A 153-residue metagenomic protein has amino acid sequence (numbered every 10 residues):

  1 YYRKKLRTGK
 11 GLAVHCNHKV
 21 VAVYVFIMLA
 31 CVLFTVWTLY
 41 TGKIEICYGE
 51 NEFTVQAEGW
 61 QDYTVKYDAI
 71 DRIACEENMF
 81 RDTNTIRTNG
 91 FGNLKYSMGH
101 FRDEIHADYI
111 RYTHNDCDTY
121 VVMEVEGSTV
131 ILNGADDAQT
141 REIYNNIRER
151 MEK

Functional and structural regions predicted by a protein language model:
Y1-K43: Alpha-helical transmembrane spans
Y1-K5, G9-G11, H114-K153: Terminal and domain-flanking low-complexity segments
L12, D62-T85, A138-K153: A signal for specific C-terminal beta-sheet/loop modules enriched in small/flexible residues with GP/PG/PP motifs
V21-V32, G49-E50, E77-F91: Short low-complexity stretches enriched in small and charged residues
Y24-I27, V32-T35, K43-I44, E50-F53 (+2 more regions): A short linear-motif detector with a strong N-terminal bias
T35-Y67, R72-A74: Conserved beta-hairpin
A57-V65, R72-E126: Non-transmembrane, membrane-adjacent beta-strand/coil modules in membrane-associated proteins and peripheral
